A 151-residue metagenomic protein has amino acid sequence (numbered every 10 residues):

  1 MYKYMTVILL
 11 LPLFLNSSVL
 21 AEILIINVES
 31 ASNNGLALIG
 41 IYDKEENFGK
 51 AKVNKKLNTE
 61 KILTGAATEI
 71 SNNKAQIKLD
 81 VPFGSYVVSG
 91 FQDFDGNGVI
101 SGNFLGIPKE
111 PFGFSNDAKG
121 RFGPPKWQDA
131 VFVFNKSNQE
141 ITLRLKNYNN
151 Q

Functional and structural regions predicted by a protein language model:
T6-N16: Bacterial N-terminal signal peptides
S17-I23: Boundary at the C-terminal end of the N-terminal hydrophobic targeting segment
I23-A31, I39: A short, amphipathic beta-strand motif
N33-K50: Short, ordered, surface-exposed loop/turn motifs in non-cytosolic proteins
N54-D80: Tryptophan-paired
G84-G90: A short tyrosine-centered beta-strand micro-motif
G96-S101: Acidic, glycine-anchored loop motifs typical of Ca2+
P111-N147: Extracellular beta-sheet/turn segments enriched in Thr/Pro/Gly and aliphatic residues
